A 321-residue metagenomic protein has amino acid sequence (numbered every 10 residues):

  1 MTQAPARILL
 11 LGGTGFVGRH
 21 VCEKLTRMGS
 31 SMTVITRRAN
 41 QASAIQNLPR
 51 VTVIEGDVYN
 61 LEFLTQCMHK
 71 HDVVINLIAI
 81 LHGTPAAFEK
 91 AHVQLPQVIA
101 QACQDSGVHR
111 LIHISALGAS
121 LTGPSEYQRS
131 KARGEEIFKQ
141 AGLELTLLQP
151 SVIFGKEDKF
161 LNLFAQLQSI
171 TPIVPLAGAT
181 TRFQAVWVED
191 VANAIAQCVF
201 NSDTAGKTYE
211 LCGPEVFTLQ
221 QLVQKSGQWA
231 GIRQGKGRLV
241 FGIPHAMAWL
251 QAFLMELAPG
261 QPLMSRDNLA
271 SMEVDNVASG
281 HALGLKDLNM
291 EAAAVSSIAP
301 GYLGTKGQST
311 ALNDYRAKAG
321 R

Functional and structural regions predicted by a protein language model:
T2, C198-S265, S279-R321: Mid/C-terminal beta-alpha module of Rossmann-like enzyme folds, strongest in SDR-family dehydrogenases/epimerases
T2-M28: N-terminal Rossmann NAD(P)H-binding glycine-rich loop of SDR-like oxidoreductase domains
L11, I35, L77-I78, L111-L117 (+1 more regions): SDR active-site strand-loop-helix element
G18-R19, V93, A132: Residues forming the Rossmann-fold NAD(P)(H) cofactor-binding site
N40-V98, A102-S106, L117-G123: NAD(P)H-binding glycine-rich loop region in Rossmannoid oxidoreductase-like domains and their noncatalytic homologs
S115, E135-K159, L163-Q166: Conserved beta-loop-beta element that borders a ligand/cofactor-binding pocket
K159-F160, G178-F200, K207-E210, Q221: Substrate-positioning beta->alpha
F164-G178: A short C-terminal helix-loop "cap" of Rossmann-like NAD(P)-dependent dehydrogenase/epimerase domains
